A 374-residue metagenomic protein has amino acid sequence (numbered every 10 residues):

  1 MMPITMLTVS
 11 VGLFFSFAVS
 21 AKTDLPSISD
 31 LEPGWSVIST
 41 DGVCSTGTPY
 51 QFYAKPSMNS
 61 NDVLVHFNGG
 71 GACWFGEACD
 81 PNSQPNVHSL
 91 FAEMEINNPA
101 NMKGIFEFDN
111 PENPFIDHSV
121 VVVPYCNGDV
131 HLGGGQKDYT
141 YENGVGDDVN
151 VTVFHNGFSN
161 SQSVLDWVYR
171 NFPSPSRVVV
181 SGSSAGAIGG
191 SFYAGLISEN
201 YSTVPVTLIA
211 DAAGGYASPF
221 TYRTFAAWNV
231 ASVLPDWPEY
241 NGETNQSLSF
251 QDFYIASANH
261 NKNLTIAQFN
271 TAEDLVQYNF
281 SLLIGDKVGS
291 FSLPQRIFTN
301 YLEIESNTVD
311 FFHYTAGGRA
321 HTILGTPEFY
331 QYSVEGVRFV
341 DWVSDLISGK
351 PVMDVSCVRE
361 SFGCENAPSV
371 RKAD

Functional and structural regions predicted by a protein language model:
M1-M2, Y139: Short linear, low-complexity motifs centered on an aromatic residue
M2-G12: Sec-dependent signal peptide recognition, specifically the positively charged N-region followed immediately by
S16-A18: N-terminal signal peptide c-region/cleavage motif recognized by signal peptidases
K22-D374: C-terminal His-loop and adjacent cap/lid subdomain of alpha/beta-hydrolase
